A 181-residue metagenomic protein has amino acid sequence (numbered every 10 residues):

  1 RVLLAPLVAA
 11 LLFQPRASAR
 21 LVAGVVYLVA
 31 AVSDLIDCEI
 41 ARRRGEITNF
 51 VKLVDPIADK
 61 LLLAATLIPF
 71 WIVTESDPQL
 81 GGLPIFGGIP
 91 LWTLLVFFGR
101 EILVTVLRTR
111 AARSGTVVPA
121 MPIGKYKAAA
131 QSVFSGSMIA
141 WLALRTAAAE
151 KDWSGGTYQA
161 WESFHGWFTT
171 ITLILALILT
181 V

Functional and structural regions predicted by a protein language model:
V2-A5, A9, A17, V22-L28 (+1 more regions): A feature for the membrane-embedded catalytic helix bundles of lipid/isoprenoid biosynthetic enzymes
I36-K52, R110-A120: Cytosolic, membrane-interface loops and tails of multi-pass inner-membrane proteins
